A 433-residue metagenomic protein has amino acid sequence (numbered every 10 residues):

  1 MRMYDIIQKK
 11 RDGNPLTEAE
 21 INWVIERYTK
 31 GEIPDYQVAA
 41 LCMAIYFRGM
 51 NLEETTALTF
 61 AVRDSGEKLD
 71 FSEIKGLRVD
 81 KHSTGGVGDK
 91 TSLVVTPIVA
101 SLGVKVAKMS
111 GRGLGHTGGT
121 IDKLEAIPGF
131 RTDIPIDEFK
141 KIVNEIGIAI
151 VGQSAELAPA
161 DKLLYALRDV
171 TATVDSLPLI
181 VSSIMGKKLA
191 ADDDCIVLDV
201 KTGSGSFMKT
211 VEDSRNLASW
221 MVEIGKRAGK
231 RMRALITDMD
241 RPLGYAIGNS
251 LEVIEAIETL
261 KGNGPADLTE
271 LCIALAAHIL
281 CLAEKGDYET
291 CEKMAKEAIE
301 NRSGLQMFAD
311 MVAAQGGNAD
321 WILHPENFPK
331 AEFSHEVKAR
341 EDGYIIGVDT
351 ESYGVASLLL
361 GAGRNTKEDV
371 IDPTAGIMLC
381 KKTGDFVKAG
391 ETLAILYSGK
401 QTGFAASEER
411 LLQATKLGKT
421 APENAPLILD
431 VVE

Functional and structural regions predicted by a protein language model:
M1-G88, T259, M307-N318, I428 (+1 more regions): Acidic, glycine/proline-rich low-complexity segments that act as flexible tails and inter-domain linkers
D5, K10, P15-T17, K68-L69 (+4 more regions): Well-ordered secondary-structure scaffolds
F47-R48, L93-A107, K187-D192, R227-A228 (+1 more regions): Alpha-helix C-terminal capping segments
L77-A100, V104-H116: Glycine/serine-rich anion-binding loops at beta->alpha junctions that coordinate negatively charged ligand groups
S92, S110, T117-D122, S154 (+4 more regions): Short acidic, glycine/serine/threonine-rich loops at helix termini
M109, V143, V151-S154, I184 (+2 more regions): Short beta-strand segments
K123-A149, S219-G225, G229: A glycine-rich helix N-cap at a beta->alpha junction
N144-C195: Phosphate/diphosphate-binding glycine-rich loops and adjacent basic-rich segments that engage nucleotide
